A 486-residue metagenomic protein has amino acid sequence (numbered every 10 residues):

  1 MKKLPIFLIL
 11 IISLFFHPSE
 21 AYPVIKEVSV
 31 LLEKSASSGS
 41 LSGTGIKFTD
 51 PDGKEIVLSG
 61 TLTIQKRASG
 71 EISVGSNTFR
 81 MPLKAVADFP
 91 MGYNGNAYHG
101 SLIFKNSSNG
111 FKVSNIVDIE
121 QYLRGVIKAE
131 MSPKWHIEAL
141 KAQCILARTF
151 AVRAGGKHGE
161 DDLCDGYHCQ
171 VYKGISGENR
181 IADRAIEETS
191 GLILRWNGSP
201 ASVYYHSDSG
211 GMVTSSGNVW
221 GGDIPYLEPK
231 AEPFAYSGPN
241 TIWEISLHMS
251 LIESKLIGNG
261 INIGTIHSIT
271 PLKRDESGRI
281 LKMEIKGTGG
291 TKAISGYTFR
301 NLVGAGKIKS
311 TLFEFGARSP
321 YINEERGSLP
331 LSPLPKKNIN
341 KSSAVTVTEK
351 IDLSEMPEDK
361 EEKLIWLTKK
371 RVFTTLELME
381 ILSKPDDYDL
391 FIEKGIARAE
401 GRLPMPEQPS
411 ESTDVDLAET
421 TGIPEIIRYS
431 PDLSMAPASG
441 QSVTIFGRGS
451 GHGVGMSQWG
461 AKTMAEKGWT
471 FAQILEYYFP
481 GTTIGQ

Functional and structural regions predicted by a protein language model:
K2-Q486: Conserved, single-site charged/polar hotspot
